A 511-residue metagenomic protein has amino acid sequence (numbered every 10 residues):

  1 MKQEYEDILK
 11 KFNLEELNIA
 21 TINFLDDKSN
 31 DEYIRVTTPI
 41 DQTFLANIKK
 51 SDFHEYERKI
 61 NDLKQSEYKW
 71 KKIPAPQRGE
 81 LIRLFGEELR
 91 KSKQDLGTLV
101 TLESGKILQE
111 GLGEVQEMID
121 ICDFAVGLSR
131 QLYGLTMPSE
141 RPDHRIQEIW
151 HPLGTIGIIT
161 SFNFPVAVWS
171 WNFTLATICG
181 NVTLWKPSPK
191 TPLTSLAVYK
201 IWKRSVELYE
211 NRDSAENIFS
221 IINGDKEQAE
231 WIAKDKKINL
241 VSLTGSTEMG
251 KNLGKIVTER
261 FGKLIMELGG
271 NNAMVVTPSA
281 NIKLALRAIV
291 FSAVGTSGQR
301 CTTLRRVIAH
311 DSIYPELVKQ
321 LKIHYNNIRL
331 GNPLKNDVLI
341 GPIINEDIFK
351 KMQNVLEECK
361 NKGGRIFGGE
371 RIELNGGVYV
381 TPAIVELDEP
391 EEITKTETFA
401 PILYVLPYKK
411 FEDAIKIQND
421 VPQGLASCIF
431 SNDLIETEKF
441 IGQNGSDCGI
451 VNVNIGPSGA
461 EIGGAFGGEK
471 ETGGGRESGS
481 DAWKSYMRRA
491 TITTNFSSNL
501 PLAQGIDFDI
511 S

Functional and structural regions predicted by a protein language model:
M1-H144: N-terminal Rossmann-like NAD(P)+-binding subdomain of aldehyde/semialdehyde dehydrogenases
D31-I34, L304, L425: Short loop/turn microsegments at loop-to-beta-strand junctions
Q42, R78, V100, C122 (+9 more regions): Residue-level signal for inorganic ion chemistry
T43-A46, D213, I238, V275 (+5 more regions): Conserved C-terminal structural/oligomerization subdomain of aldehyde/semialdehyde dehydrogenase
F44-S51, S66-K72, I158, M274-T277 (+5 more regions): Short, well-ordered beta-strand elements within core beta-sheets of diverse protein domains
E67, K71, G86-K93, G97 (+20 more regions): Structural signal for hydrophobic packing residues in well-ordered secondary-structure cores of soluble enzyme domains
G134-L284, Y408: Rossmann-like NAD(P) dinucleotide-binding subdomain of oxidoreductase/dehydrogenase enzymes
R204, E248-E389, K416, V453 (+2 more regions): ALDH superfamily catalytic-core signature
